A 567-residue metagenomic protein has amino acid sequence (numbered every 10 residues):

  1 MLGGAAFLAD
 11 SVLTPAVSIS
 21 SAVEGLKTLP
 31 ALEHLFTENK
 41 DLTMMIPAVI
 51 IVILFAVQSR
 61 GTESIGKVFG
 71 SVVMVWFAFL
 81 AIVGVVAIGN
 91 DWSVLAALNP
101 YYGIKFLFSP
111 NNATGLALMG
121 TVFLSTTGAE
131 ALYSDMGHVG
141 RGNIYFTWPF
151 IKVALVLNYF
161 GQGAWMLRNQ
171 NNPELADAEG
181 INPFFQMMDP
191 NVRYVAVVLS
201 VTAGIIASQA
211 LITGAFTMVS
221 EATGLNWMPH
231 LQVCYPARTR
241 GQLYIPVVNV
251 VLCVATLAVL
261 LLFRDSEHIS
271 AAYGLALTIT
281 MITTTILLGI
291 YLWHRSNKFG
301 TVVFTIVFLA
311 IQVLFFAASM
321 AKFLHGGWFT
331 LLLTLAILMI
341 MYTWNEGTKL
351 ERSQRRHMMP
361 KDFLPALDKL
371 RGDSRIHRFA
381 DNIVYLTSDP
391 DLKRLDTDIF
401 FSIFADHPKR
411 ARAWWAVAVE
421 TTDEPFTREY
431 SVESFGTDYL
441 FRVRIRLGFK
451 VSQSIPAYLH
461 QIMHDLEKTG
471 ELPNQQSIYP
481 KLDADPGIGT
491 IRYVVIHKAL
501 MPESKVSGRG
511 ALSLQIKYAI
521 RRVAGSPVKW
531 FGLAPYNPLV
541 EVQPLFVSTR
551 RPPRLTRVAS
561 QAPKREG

Functional and structural regions predicted by a protein language model:
M1-G567: The structured alpha-helical core of multi-pass membrane proteins
